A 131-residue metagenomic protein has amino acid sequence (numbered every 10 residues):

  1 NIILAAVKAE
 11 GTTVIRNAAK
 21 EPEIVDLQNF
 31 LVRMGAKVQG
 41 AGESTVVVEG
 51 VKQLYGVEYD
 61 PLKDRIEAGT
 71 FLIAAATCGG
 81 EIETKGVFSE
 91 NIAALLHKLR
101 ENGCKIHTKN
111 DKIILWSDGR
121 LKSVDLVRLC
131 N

Functional and structural regions predicted by a protein language model:
N1-N131: Short, structured segments at the rim of ligand-binding sites
